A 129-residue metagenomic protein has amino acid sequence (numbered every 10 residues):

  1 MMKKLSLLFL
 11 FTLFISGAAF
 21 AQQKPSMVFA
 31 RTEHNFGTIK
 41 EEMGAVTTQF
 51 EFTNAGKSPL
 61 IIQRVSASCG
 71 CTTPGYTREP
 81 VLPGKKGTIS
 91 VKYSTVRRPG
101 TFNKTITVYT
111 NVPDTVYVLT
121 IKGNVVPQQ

Functional and structural regions predicted by a protein language model:
M1-L5: Positively charged n-region of N-terminal signal peptides that target proteins for export
S6-G17: Bacterial N-terminal signal peptides
A18, T48-N54, V91, I106-Y109 (+1 more regions): Buried hydrophobic-core signal for structured, non-transmembrane domains
Q22-F52, Q128-Q129: Beta-sheet-dominated interaction scaffolds and their linkers
A55-S58, R97, V112: Short, acidic/polar linear motifs in exposed loop/turn regions
S58-V65, V118-L119: Short, hydrophobic/aromatic beta-strand segments
S68-G75: Short, solvent-exposed loop/linker segments at beta-strand-coil boundaries, enriched for Pro/Gly and Ser/Thr
P99-P127: Terminal connector regions
